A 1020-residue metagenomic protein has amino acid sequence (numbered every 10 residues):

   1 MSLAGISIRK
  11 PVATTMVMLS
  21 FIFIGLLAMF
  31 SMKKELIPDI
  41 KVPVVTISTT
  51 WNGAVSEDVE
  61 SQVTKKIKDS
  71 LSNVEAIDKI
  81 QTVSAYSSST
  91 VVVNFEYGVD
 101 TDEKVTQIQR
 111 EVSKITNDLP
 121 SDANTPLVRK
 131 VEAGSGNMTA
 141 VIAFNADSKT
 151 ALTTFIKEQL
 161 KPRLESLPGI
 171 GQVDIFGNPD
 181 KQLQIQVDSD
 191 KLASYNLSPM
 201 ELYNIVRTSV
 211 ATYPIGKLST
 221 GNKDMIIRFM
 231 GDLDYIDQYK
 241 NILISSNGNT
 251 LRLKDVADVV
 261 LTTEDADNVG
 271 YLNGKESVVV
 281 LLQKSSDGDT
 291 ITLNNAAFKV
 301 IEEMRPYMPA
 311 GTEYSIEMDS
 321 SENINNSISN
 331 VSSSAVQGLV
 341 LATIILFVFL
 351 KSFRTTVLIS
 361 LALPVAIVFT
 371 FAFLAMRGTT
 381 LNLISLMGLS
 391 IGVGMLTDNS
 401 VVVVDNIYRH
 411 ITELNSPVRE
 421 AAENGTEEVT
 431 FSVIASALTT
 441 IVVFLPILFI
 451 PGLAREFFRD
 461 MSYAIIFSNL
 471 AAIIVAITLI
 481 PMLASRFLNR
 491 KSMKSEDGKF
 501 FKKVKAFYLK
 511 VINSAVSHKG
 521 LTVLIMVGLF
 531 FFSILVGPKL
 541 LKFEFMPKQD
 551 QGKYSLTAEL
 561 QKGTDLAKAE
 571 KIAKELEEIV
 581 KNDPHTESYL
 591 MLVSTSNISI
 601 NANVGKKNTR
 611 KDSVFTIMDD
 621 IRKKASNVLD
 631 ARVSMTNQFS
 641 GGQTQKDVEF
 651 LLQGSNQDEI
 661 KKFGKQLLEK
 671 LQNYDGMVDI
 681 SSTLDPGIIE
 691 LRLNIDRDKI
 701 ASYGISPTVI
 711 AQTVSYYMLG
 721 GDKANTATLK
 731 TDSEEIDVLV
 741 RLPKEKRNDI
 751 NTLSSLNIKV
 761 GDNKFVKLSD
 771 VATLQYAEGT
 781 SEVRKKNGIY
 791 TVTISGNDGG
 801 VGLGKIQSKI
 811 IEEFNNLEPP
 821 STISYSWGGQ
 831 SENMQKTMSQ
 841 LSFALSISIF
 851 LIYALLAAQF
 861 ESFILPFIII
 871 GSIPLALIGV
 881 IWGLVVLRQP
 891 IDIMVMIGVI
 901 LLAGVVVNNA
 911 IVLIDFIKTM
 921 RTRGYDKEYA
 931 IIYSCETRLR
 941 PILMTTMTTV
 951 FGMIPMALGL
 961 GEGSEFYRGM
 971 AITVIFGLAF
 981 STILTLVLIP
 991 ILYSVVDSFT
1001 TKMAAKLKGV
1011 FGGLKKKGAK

Functional and structural regions predicted by a protein language model:
M1-K34, E427-V429, E496-F545, A602 (+3 more regions): Signature of alpha-helical transmembrane segments and their immediate interfacial
I6, I37, V45-S48, T90 (+11 more regions): Extracytoplasmic/periplasmic membrane-proximal domains and adjacent transmembrane bundles of envelope biogenesis
V12, L19-D58, S113-D122, T212 (+6 more regions): Transmembrane helices with small-residue packing motifs
G25-F30, V340-V348, F353-R409, F467 (+5 more regions): Hydrophobic transmembrane alpha-helices and their membrane-interface caps in long multi-pass transport proteins
E35-V45, Q81-S87, D122-A146, D174-D180 (+11 more regions): Flexible hinge/switch segments at interdomain interfaces of large molecular machines
V59-V131, D190-A211, D232, A567-T644 (+2 more regions): Solvent-exposed, membrane-proximal periplasmic/extracellular interface segments of envelope transport and secretion
E317, I324, I328, V404 (+5 more regions): Helix-loop junctions and hydrophobic alpha-helical segments within the transmembrane domains of large membrane
V393-I407, T430-F449, E456-E496, I600 (+6 more regions): Transmembrane alpha-helices and their membrane-interface boundaries in multi-pass membrane transporters and channels
